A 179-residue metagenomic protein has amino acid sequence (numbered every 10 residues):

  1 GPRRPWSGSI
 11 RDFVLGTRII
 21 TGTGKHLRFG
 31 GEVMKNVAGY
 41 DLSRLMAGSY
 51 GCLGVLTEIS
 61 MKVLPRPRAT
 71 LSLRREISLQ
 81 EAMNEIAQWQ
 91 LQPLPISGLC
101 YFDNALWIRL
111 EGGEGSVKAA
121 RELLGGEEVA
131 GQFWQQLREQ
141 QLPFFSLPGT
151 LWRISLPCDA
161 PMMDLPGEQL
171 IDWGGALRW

Functional and structural regions predicted by a protein language model:
G1-W179: Noncatalytic alpha-helical scaffold of FAD-dependent oxidoreductases
